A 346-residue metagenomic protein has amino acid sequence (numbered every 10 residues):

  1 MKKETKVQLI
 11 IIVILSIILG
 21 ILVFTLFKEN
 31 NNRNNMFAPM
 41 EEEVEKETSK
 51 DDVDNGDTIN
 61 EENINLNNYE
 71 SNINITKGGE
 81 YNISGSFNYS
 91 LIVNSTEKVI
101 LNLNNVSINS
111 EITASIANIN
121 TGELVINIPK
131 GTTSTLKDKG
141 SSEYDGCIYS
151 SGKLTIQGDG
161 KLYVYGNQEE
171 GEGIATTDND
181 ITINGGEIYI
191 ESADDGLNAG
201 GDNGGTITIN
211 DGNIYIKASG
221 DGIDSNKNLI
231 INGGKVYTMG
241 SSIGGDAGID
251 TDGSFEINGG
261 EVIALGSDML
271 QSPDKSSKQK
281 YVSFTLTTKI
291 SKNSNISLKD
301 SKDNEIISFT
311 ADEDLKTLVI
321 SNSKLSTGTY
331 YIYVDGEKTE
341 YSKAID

Functional and structural regions predicted by a protein language model:
K3-D346: A composition-driven surface/loop motif
